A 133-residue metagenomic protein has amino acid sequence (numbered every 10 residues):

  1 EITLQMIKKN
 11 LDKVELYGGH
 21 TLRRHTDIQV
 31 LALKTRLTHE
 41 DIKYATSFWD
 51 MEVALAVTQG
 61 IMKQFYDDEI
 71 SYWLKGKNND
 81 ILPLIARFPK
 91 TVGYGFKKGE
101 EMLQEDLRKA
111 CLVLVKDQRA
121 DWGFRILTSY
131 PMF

Functional and structural regions predicted by a protein language model:
E1-G18, L22-R24: Long, low-complexity, intrinsically disordered regions
L16-G19, T26-F133: Functional cores of ribonucleases/endoribonucleases
